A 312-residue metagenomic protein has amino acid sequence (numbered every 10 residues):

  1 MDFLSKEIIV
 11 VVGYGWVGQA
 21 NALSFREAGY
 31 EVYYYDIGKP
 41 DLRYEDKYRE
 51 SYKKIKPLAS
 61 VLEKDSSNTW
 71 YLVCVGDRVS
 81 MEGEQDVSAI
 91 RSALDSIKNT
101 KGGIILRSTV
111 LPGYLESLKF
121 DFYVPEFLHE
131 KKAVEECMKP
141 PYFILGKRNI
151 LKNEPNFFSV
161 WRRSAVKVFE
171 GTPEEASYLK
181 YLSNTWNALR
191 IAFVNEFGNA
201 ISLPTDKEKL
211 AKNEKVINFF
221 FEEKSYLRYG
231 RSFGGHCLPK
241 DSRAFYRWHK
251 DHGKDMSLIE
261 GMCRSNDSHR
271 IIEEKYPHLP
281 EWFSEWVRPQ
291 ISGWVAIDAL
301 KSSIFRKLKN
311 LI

Functional and structural regions predicted by a protein language model:
M1-S66, V287-R288: NAD(P)+-binding Rossmann beta1-loop-alpha1 motif at the extreme N-terminus of oxidoreductases
V10-F25, S265-D298, I312: Glycine-rich adenosine-cofactor-binding loop
K54-N99, G103: Rossmann-like NAD(P)-binding element
V75, G103-A176, F245: Rossmann-fold dinucleotide-binding core
E174-S177, A188, A192-V287: Interdomain hinge/lid region at the active-site interface of Rossmann-like NAD(P)-dependent oxidoreductases
S302-I312: Membrane-proximal basic amphipathic "stem/tether" segments
